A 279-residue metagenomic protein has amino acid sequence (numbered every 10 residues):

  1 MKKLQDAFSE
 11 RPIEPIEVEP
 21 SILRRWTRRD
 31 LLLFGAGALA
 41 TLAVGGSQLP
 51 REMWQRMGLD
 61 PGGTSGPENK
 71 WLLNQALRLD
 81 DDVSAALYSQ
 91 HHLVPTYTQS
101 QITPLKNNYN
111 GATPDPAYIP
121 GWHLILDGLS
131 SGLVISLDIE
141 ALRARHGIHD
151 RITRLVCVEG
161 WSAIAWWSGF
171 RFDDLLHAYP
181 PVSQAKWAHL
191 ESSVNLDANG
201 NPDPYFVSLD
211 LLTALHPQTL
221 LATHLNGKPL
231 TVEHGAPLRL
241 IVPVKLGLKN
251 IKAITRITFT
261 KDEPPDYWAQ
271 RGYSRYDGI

Functional and structural regions predicted by a protein language model:
M1-W26: N-terminal secretory signal peptides
A7-F8, A43-V44, Y109, A198 (+1 more regions): Intrinsically disordered, low-complexity segments enriched in small/polar residues
F8-P12, H146-G147, P180, L225: Generic secondary-structure transition motif, activating predominantly at the C-termini of alpha-helices
F8-R11, G46, H91, R239: Generic N-terminal simple sequence motifs
R11-P12, V18, N110-T113, L129 (+4 more regions): Intrinsically disordered, low-complexity segments enriched in polar/charged residues with Gly/Pro, especially when
E19-T27, L32-G35, A40-A178, K252-P265 (+1 more regions): Near-N-terminal "mature-domain entry" segment
D150-I152, F170-I279: Mature-region segments of soluble proteins
